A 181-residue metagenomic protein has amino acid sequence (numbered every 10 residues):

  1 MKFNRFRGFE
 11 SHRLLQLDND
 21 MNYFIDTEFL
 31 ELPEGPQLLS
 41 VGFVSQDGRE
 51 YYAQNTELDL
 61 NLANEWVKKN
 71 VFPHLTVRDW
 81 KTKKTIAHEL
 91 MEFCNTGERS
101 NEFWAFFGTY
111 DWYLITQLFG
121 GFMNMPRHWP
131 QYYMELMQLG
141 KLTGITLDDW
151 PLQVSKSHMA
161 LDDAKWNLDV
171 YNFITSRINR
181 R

Functional and structural regions predicted by a protein language model:
G8-H12: Short, positively charged low-complexity motifs
L17-M21: N-terminal accessory regions of nucleic-acid-interacting proteins
Y23-I25, F29-F106: Conserved non-catalytic scaffold segment of RNase H-like nuclease domains
T27-F29, W112, L136, A164: Generic detector of well-ordered alpha-helical packing
E102-F103, G108, L114, L147-R181: Acidic, Mg2+-coordinating catalytic module of metal-dependent nucleases/exonucleases that use a two-metal-ion mechanism
T109-W129: Substrate-recognition/cap helix-loop segment adjacent to the acidic, metal-dependent catalytic center of Asp-based
R127-L147: Short, flexible loop segments at boundaries between secondary-structure elements
